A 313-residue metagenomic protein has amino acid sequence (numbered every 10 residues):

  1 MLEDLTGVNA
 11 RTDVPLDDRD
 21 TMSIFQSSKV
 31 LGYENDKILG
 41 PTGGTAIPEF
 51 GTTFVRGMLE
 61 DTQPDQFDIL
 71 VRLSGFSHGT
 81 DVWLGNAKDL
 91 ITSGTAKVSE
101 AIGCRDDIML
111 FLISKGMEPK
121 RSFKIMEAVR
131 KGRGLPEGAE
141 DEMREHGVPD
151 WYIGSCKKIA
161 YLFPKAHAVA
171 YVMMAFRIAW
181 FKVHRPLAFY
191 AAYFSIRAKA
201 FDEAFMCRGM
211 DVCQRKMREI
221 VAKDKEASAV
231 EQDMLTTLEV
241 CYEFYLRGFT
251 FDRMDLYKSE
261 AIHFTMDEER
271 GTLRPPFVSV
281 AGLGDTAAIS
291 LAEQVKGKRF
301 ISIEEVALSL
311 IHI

Functional and structural regions predicted by a protein language model:
M1-L310: Noncatalytic, beta-rich nucleic-acid-contacting surfaces in large DNA/RNA-processing enzymes
